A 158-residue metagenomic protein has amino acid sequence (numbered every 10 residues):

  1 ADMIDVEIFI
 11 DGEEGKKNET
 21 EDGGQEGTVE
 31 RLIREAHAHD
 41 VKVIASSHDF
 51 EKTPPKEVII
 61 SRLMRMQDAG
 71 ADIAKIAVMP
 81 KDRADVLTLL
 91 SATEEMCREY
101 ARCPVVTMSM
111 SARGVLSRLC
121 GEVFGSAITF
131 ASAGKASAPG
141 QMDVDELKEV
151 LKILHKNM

Functional and structural regions predicted by a protein language model:
A1: Short acidic/histidine-rich motifs immediately flanking catalytic phosphotransfer sites in two-component signaling
I8-M158: Catalytic alpha/beta core domains of metabolic enzymes, predominantly
